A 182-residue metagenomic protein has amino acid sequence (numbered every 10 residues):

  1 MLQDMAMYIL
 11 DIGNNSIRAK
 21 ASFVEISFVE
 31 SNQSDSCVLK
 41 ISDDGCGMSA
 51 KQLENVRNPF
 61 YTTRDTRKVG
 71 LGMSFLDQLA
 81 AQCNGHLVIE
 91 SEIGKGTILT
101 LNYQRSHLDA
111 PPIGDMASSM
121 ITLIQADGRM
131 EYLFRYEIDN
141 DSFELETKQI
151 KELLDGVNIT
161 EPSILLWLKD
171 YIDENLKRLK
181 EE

Functional and structural regions predicted by a protein language model:
L2-V29, L79: Conserved ATP-binding N-box helix of the HATPase_c
Q3, L79-E182: Flexible, glycine-/charge-rich segments associated with ATP-binding catalytic modules
S22-I26, C37, L87, Y132: Conserved beta-strand core positions
V29-L39: Short beta-strand-loop-beta element adjacent to the nucleotide/active-site pocket used for signaling
D43: Acidic ATP/Mg2+-coordinating residue in the GHKL
M48-P59: Short conserved segment of the HATPase_c
Y61-K68: Glycine-rich ATP-lid/hinge loop adjacent to the conserved G-boxes
G72, L76-L79: Short alpha-helical Gxxx[C/S/T] motif in the catalytic ATP-binding
